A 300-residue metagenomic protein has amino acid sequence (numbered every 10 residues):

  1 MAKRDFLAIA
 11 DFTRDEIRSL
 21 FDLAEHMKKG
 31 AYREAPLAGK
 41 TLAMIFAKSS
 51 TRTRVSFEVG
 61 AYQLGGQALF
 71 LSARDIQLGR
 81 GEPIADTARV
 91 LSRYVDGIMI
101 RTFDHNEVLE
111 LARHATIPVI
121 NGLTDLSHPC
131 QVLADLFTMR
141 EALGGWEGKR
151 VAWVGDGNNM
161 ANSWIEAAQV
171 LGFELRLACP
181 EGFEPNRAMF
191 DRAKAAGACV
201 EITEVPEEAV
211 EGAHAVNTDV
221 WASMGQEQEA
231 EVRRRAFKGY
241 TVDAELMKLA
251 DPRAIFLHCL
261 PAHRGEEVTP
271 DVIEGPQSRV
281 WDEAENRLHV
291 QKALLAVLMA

Functional and structural regions predicted by a protein language model:
M1-V55, V59: Positively charged, low-complexity intrinsically disordered leader regions
E34, R89, D96-A167, H258: Anion-binding alpha/beta catalytic cores of soluble intermediary-metabolism enzymes, centered on
T41-L42, F46-Y94: Active-site cofactor/substrate anionic-group-binding motifs, chiefly glycine- and Lys/Arg-rich phosphate-binding loops
A47-V59, E141-T218: Glycine-rich phosphate/diphosphate-binding loop of Rossmann-like nucleotide-binding domains
L64, Y94, H114-A115, L171 (+3 more regions): Short, structured coil segments at secondary-structure junctions
K194-D271: Rossmann-like adenosine-cofactor binding region
R253-A254, C259-A300: Adenosine-phosphate binding glycine-rich loop
